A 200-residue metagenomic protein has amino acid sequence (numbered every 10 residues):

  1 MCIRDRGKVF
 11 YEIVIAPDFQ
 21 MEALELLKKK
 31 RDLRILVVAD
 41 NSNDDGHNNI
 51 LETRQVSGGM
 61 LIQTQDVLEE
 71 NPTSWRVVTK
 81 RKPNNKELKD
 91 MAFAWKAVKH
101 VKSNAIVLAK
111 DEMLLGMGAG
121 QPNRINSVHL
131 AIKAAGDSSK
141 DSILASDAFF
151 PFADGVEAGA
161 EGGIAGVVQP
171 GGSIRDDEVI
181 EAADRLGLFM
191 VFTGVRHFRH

Functional and structural regions predicted by a protein language model:
R4-H200: ATP-dependent carboxylate/acyl-activation modules
